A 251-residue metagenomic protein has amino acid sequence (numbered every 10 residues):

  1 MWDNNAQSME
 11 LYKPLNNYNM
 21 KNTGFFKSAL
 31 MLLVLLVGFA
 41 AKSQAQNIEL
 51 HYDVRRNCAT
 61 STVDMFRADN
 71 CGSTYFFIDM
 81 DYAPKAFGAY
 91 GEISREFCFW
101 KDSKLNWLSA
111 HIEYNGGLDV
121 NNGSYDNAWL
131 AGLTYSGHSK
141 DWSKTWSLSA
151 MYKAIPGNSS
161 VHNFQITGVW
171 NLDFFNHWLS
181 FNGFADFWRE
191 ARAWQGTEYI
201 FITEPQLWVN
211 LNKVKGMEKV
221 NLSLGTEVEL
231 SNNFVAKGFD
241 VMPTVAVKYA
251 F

Functional and structural regions predicted by a protein language model:
M1-N47: Cleavable N-terminal export/targeting peptides
Q44, C71-S73, C98-S109, H138-W146 (+2 more regions): Short loop/turn motifs that connect adjacent beta-strands in outer-membrane beta-barrel proteins
Q44-P84: Short glycine/proline- and aromatic-enriched beta-strand/turn motifs that initiate or cap beta-hairpins
L50-V54, F76-M80, A110-G116, L148-Y152 (+2 more regions): Transmembrane beta-barrel strands of outer-membrane/channel proteins
D53-A59, Y82-A89, G117-N127, A154-N163 (+2 more regions): Solvent-exposed loop/turn segments connecting transmembrane beta-strands in outer-membrane beta-barrel proteins
V63, G91-I93, A131-L133, I166-G168 (+2 more regions): Membrane-embedded beta-strands of outer-membrane beta-barrel proteins, especially the hydrophobic/small aromatic
K153-G225, E229-N233, Y249-F251: Outer-membrane beta-barrel transmembrane domain signature
F239-F251: Outer-membrane beta-barrel "beta-signal"
